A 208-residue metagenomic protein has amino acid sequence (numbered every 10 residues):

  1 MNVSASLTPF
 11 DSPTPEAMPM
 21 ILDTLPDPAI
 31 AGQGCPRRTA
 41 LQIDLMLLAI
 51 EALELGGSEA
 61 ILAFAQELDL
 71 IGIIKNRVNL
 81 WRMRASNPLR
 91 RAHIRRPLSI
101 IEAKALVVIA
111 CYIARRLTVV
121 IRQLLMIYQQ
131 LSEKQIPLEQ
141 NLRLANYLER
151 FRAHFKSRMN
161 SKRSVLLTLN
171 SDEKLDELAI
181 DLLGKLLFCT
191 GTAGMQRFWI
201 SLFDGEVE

Functional and structural regions predicted by a protein language model:
N2-A31: Basic, low-complexity segments
G34-Q42, R95-E102: Basic, short loop/linker segments at the boundary and entry of helix-turn-helix/winged-helix-like folds
C35-G56: Short, amphipathic alpha-helical "recognition" segments used to contact nucleic acids or chromatin
A60-L70, I127-Y128: DNA-recognition alpha helix
I73-P97: Recognition helix of helix-turn-helix/homeodomain-like DNA-binding domains that insert into the DNA major groove
A92-L117: DNA major-groove recognition helix of helix-turn-helix/homeodomain DNA-binding modules
R115-W199, F203: Helix-turn-helix/homeodomain-like alpha-helical modules used for DNA recognition and transcription-factor dimerization
V207-E208: Short acidic DE-rich linear segments
